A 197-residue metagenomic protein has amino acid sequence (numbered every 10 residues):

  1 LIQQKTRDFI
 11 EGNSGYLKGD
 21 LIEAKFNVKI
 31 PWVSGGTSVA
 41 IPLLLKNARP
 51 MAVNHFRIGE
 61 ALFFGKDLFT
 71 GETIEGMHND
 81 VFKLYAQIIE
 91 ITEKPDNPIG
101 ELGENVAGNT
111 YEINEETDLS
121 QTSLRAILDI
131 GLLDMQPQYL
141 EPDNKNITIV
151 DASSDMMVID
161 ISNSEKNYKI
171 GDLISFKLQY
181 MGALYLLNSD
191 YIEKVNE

Functional and structural regions predicted by a protein language model:
L1-F82: Active-site loop/helix belt of alpha/beta enzymes
K18-K25, I91-K94, K177: Change "in soluble alpha/beta enzymes" to "in soluble alpha/beta proteins
I30-P31, Y85, D96-G100: Acidic/polar loop patches that form or flank catalytic/metal-binding clefts of enzymes that bind anionic ligands
A61, T92, G131: Anionic group-transfer/hydrolysis microenvironments
P95-E197: C-terminal accessory subdomain/extension
